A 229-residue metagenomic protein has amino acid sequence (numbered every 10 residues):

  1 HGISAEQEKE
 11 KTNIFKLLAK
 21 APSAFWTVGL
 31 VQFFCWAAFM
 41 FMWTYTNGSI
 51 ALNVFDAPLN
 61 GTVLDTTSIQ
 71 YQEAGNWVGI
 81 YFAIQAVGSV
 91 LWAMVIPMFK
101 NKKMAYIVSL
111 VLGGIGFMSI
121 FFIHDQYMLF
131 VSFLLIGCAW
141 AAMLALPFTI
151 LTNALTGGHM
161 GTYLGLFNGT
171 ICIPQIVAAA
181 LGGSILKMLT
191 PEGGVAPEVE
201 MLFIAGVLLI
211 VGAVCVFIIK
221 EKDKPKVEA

Functional and structural regions predicted by a protein language model:
H1-L30: Juxtamembrane intracellular "pre-TM" segments in multi-pass secondary transporters
D56-A86, P197-F203: Loop-to-transmembrane helix entry
V90-K103, L186: Helix-to-loop junctions at the C-terminal end of transmembrane segments in multipass secondary transporters
L112-H124: C-terminal ends and interior cores of transmembrane alpha-helices in multi-pass membrane transporters/permeases
A142-T156: Intracellular juxtamembrane helix-capping segments at the cytosolic ends of symmetry-related transmembrane helices
G158-T190: A late C-terminal transmembrane helix in Major Facilitator Superfamily
C172, V177, M201-A229: Multi-pass alpha-helical transporter architecture, strongest for 12-TM Major Facilitator/SLC carriers used
S184-L209: A membrane-interface helix-boundary motif in multi-pass transporters
